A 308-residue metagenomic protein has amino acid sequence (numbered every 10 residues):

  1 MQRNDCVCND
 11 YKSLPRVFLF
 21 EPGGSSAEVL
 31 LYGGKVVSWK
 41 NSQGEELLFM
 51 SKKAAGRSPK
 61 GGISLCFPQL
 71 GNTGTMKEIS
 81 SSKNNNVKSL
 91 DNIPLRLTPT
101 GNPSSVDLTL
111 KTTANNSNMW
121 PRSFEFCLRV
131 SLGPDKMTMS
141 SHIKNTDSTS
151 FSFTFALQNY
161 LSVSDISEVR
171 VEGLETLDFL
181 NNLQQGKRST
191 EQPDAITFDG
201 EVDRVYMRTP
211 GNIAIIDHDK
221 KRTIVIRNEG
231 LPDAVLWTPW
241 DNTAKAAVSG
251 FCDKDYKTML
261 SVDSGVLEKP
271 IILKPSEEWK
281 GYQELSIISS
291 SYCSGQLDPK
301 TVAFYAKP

Functional and structural regions predicted by a protein language model:
M1-S25, Y32, S42, K111-N115 (+2 more regions): Beta-strand-rich recognition/accessory modules
P22-K83: Acidic-aromatic substrate-binding/catalytic surfaces of carbohydrate-active enzymes
A27-V29, V130, M137-N145: Short, well-ordered beta-strand segments enriched in hydrophobic/aromatic residues
L30, S38-N41, T149-A156, G295-Q296: Short, hydrophobic/aromatic beta-strand segments
E78-P134: Extended, loop-rich substrate-binding clefts of extracytoplasmic carbohydrate-active enzymes
P103, P121-E125, L132-T138, S148 (+3 more regions): Coil-to-beta-strand transition motifs
T146-T149, S289: Short, acidic/polar linear motifs in exposed loop/turn regions
S150-S152, Y160-V235: Active-site/ligand-binding surface loops and adjacent short beta/alpha elements that line catalytic pockets across
